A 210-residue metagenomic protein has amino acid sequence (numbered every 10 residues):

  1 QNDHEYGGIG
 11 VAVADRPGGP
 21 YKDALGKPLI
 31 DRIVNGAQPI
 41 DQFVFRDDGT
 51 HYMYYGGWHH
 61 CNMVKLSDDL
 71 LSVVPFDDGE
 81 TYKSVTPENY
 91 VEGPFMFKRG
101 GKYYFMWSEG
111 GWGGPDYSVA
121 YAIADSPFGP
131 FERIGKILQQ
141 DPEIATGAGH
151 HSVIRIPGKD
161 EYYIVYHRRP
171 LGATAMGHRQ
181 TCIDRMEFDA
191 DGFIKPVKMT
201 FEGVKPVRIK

Functional and structural regions predicted by a protein language model:
Q1-K210: Carbohydrate-active catalytic/glycan-binding domains of CAZyme proteins, especially the secreted or lumenal ectodomains
